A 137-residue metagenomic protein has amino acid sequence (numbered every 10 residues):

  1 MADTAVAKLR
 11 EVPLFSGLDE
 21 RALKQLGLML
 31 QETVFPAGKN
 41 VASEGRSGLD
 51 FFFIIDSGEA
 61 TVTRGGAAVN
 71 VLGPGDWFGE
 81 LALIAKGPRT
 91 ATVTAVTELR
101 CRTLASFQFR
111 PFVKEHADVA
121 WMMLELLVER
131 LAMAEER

Functional and structural regions predicted by a protein language model:
A5, R21-Q25, P88-T90, F107-R137: A small-molecule sensor/coupling module
A5-V6, R10-G65, L72: Regulatory nucleotide-sensing modules
S47, I55, G65, K86 (+2 more regions): A short, compositionally biased micro-patch
V62-T63, E80-L81, A91-A95, P111: Short beta-strand His + acidic residue motifs that chelate non-heme Fe in jelly-roll/DSBH and cupin folds
G66, A82, A105, V113-H116: Short, flexible helix/strand-to-coil boundary loops that buttress conserved ligand/catalytic motifs in alpha/beta
A67-E80: Short acidic-glycine-tyrosine-enriched beta hairpin
E98-Q108: A short hydrophobic beta-strand segment most commonly corresponding to one strand of the jelly-roll/cupin
